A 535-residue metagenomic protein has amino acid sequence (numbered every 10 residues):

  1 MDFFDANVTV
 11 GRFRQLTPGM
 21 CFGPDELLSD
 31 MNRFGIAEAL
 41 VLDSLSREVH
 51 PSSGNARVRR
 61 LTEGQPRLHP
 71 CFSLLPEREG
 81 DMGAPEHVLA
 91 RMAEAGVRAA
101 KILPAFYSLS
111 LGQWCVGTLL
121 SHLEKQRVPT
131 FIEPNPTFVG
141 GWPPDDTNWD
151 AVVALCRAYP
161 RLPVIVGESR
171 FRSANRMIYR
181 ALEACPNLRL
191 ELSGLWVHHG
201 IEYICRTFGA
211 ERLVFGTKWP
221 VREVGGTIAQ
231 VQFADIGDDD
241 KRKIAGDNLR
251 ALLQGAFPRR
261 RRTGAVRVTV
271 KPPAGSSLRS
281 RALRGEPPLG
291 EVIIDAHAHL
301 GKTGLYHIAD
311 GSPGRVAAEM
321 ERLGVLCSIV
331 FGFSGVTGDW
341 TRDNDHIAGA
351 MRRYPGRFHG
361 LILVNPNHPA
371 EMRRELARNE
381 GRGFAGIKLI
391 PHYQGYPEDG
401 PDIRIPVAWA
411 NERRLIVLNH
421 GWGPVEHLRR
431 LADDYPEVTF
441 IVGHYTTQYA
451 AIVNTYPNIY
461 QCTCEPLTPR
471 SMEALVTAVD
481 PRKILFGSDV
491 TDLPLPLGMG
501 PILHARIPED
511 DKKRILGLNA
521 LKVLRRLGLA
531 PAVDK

Functional and structural regions predicted by a protein language model:
M1-G19, N55-L75, G80, P186 (+3 more regions): Mobile, glycine- and charge-enriched loop segments and immediately flanking short secondary-structure elements within
M1-L16, M20-E38, A210-R212, G225-V292 (+4 more regions): Mid-to-C-terminal alpha-helical segments outside catalytic/metal-binding sites
N7, M31, V58, M92 (+18 more regions): Conserved, mostly hydrophobic/aromatic
V8, D43, F72-P76, K101-P104 (+12 more regions): A cross-domain feature marking catalytic cores of carbohydrate-active enzymes and several ubiquitous metabolic/repair
G11-R14, S46-V49, E77-G80, Y107-S108 (+12 more regions): Active-site environment of divalent metal-dependent phosphoester hydrolases
F22-L28, S52-R59, P85-H87, W149-V152 (+9 more regions): Alpha-helical scaffolding within the catalytic cores of extracellular/periplasmic polymer-degrading hydrolases
E38, S46-F138, V270, L326-C327 (+2 more regions): Active-site gating/metal-coordination segments in enzymes
V97-A99, G112-V214, R279-S280, A385-G386 (+2 more regions): Catalytic pocket-lining loop regions of alpha/beta-barrel enzymes, especially the amidohydrolase/enolase/GH5 lineages
